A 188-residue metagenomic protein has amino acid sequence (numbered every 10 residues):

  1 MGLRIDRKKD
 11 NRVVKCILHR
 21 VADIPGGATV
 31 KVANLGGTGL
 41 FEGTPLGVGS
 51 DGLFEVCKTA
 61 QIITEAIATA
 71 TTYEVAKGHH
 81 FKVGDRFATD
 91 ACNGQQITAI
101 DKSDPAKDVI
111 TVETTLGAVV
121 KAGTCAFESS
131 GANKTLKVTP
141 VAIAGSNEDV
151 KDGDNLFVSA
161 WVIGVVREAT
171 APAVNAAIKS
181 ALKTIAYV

Functional and structural regions predicted by a protein language model:
M1-V188: Surface-exposed, low-hydrophobicity beta-strand/loop segments enriched in small/polar/acidic residues
